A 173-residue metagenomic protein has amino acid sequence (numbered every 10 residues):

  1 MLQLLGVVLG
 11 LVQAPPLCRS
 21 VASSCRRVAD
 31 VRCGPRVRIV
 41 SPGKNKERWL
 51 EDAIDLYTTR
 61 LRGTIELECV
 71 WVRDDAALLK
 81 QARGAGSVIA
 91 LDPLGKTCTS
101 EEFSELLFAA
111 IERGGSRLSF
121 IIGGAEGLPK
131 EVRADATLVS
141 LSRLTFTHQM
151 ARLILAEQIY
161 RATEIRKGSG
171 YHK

Functional and structural regions predicted by a protein language model:
M1-A22: N-terminal chloroplast transit peptides
V21-V40, E51-D55, V70-R73, G84-V88 (+3 more regions): N-terminal plastid-targeting presequences
P42-K46: Short polar catalytic/cofactor-binding loops
W49-E51, T99-E101, P129-V132, M150: Short glycine-/acidic-enriched loop or helix-start segments at secondary-structure transitions that form or flank
A53-T64: A short, Lys/Arg-enriched amphipathic alpha-helix followed by its capping loop at the start of a domain
R62-S119, G127: S-adenosyl-L-methionine/SAH cofactor-binding core of RNA-modifying enzymes
G123: Rossmann-fold NAD(P)-binding glycine/threonine-rich loop
E126, K130-K173: Structured adenosyl-cofactor binding patch, chiefly the S-adenosyl-L-methionine
